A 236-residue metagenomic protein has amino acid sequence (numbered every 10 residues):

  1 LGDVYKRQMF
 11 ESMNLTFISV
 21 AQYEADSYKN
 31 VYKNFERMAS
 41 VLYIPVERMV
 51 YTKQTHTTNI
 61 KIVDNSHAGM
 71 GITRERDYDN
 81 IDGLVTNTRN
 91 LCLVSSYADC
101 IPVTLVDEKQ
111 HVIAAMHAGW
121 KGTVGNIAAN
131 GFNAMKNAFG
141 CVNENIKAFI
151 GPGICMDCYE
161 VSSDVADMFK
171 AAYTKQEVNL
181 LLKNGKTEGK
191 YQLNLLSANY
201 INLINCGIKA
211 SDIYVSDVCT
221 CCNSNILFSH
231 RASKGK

Functional and structural regions predicted by a protein language model:
D3-K236: Active-site microenvironment for binding and transforming phosphate-containing groups
